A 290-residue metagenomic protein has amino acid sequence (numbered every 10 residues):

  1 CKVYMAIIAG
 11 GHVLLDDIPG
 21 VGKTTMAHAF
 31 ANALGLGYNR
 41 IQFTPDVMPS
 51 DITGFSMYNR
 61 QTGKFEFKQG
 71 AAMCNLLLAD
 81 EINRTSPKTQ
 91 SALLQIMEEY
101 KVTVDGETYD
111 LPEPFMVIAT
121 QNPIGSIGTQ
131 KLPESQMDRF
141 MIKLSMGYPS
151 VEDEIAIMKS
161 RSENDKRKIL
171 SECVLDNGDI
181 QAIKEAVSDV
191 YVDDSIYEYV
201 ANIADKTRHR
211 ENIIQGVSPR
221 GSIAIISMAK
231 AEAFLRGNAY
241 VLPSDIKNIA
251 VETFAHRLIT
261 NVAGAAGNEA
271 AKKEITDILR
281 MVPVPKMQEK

Functional and structural regions predicted by a protein language model:
V3-M5, Y58-L78: Conserved alpha-helical scaffold flanking the Walker A/P-loop in AAA+ ATPase domains
Y4-T44: Walker A/P-loop
V13, L77, F115: Conserved beta-strand position immediately N-terminal to the Walker
D17, D80-E81, A92: Walker B catalytic acidic pair
D17-I18, I52, T120: P-loop (Walker A) phosphate-binding loop of NTP-binding proteins
N59-K64, T85, M97-L175, I180-V190 (+1 more regions): Canonical AAA+ ATPase core
L170-I225: Conserved AAA+ ATPase small/helical "lid" subdomain
H209-K290: C-terminal engagement/docking regions of AAA+ P-loop ATPases
